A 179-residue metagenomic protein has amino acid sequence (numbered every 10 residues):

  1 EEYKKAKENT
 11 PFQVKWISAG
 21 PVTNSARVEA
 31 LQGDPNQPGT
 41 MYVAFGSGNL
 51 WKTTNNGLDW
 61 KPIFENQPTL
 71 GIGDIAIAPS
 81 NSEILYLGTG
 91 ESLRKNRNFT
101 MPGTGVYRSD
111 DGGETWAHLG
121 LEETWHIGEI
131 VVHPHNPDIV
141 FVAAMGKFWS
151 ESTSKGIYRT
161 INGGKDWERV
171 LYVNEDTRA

Functional and structural regions predicted by a protein language model:
E1-A179: Beta-propeller blade termini and top-face loops
